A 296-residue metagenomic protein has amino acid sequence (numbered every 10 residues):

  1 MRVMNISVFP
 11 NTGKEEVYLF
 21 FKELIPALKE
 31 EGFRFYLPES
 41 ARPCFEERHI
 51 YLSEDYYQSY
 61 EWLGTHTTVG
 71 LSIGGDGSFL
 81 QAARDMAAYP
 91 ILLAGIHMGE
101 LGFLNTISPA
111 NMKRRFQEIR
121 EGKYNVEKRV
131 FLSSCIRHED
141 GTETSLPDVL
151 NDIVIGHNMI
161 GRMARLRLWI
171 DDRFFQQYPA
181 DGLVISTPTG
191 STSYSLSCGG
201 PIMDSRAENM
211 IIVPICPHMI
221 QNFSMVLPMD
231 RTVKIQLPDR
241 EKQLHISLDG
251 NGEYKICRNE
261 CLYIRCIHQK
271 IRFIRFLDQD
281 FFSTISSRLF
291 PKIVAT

Functional and structural regions predicted by a protein language model:
M1-V69, A110-N125, I136-P147: ATP/NTP phosphate-donor binding region
V8, S72, I185: Redox-cofactor binding/interface segments in oxidoreductases and associated redox assembly factors
G13, D76-S78, L101, T189-S191: Short glycine-rich anion-binding loops that position phosphate/pyrophosphate groups of nucleotides and phosphorylated
V17-Y18, G77-A82, T192-S197: Short glycine/serine/threonine-rich phosphate/pyrophosphate-binding segments that cradle anionic phosphate groups
M86-F103: Gly/Ser-rich helix-loop-strand patches that form or flank binding pockets for ribonucleotide-derived cofactors
E100-D181: Catalytic core of DAGKc-family lipid kinases
I155, D171-F174, Q221-T296: ATP/nucleoside-binding phosphotransfer catalytic cores, i.e., glycine-rich phosphate-binding loops
R173-Q221: Gly/Ser/Thr-rich active-site loops/lids in small-molecule metabolic enzymes that frequently grip phosphoryl groups
